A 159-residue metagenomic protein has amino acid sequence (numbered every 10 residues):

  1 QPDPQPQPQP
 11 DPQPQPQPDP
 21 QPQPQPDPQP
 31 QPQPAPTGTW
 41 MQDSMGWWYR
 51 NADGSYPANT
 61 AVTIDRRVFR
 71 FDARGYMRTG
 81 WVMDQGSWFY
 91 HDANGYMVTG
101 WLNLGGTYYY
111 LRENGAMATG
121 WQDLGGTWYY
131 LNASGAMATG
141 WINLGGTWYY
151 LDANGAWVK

Functional and structural regions predicted by a protein language model:
Q1-K159: Extracellular adhesion/carbohydrate-binding repeat motifs centered on closely spaced tryptophans
